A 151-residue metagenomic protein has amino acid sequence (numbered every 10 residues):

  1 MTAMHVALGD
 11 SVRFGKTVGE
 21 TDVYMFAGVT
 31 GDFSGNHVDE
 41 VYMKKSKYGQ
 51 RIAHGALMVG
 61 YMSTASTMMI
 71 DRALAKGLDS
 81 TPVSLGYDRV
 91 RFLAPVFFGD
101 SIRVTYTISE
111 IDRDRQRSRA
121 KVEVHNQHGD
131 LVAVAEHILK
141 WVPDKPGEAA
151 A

Functional and structural regions predicted by a protein language model:
M1-A53, Q127, P143: Catalytic strand-loop segment that frames the active site of acyl-thioester-processing enzymes
M1-S11, F92-A151: HotDog/MaoC-like acyl-thioester-processing domains
F26, F33, Y61-M62, I70-D71: Terminal targeting signals and extreme-terminal segments of soluble enzymes
G31-D32, M43, D71-R72, G77-D79 (+3 more regions): Short, charged/polar low-complexity linear motifs in solvent-exposed/disordered segments
Q50, S63-R103: Hydrophobic beta-strand-centered segment that forms part of the acyl-chain substrate-binding groove
I52-G60: Short, conserved micro-motifs enriched in small and acidic residues
